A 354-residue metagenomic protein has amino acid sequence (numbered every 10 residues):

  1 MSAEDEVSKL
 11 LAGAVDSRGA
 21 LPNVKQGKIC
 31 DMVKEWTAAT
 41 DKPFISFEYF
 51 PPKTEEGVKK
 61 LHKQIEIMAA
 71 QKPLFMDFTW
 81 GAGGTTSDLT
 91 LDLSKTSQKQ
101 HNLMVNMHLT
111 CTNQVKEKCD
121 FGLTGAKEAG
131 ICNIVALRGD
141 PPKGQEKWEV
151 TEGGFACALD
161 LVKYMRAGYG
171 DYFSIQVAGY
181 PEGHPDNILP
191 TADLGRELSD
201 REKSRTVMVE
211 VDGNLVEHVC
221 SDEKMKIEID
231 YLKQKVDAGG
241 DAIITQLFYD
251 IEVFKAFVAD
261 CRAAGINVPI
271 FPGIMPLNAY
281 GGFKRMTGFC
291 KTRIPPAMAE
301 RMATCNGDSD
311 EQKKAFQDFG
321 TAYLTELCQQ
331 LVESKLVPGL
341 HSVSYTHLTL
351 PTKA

Functional and structural regions predicted by a protein language model:
E4-F47: N-terminal amphipathic alpha-helix/helix-capping segment at the start of soluble metabolic enzymes
L21-W36, E152-D222, E228, A263-Q329: Active-site pocket-lining/capping segments in soluble small-molecule metabolic enzymes
Q26-E35, V58-I67, Q71, G83-L103: Glycine-rich, positively charged N-terminal anion/phosphate-binding segment
I45-F47, M76-F78, V105-L109, I134-A136 (+4 more regions): Hydrophobic faces of well-ordered beta-strands that scaffold small-molecule active sites in alpha/beta enzyme cores
Y49-K53, W80-G84, L109-N113, R138-K143 (+4 more regions): Active-site-proximal loop/turn and secondary-structure-junction residues that shape catalytic pockets, frequently
E56-I67, K118-L123, K224-K233, Y323-Q330: Short, acidic/polar
T85-S94, K116-K118, P142-V162, Y249-R262 (+1 more regions): Active-site-adjacent beta->alpha loops and helix N-cap segments on the catalytic face of soluble alpha/beta enzymes
T346-T352: Conserved small/polar residues in nucleotide/adenosyl-binding loops
